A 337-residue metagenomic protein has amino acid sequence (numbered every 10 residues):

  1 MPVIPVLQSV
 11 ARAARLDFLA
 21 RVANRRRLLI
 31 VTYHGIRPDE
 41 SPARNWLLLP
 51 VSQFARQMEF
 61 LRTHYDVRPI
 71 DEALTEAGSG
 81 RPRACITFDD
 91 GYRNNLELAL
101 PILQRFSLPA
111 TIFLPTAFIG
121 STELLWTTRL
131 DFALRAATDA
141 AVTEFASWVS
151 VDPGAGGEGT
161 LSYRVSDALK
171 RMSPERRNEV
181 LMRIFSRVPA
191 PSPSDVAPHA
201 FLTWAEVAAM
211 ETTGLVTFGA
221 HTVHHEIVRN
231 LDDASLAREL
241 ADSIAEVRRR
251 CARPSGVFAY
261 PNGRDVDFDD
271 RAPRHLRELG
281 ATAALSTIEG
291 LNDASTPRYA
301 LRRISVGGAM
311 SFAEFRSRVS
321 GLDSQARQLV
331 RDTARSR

Functional and structural regions predicted by a protein language model:
M1-T87, N94, L125-A133, T212-T213 (+2 more regions): C-terminal active-site subregion of NodB/CE4 polysaccharide deacetylases
V31, I36-R37, R81, Q104-V266 (+1 more regions): Metal-dependent polysaccharide deacetylase catalytic core of the NodB/CE4 family, i.e., the active-site-bearing domain
G91-E97, I102: Short acidic, Gly/Ser-rich segments with clustered Asp/Glu that frequently serve as metal-coordination loops in enzyme
P101, A208, P273-R274: Alpha-helical segments flanking ligand/cofactor-binding loops in enzyme cores
